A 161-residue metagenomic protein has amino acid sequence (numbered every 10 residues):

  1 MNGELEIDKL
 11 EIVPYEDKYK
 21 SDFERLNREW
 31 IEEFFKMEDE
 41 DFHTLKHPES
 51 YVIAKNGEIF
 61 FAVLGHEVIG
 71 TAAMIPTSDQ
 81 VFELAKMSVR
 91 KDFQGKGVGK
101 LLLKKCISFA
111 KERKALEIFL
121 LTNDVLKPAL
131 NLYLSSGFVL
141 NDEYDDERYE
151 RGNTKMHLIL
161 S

Functional and structural regions predicted by a protein language model:
K9, Y15, L116-L130, L134-S136 (+1 more regions): C-terminal "cap" of GNAT-fold acetyltransferases
L10, P14-A85, R90-D92, L103-K105 (+3 more regions): Acetyl-CoA-dependent GNAT
E32, E38-D41, G97-V98, Y133-G137: A short linear-motif detector with a strong N-terminal bias
N56, G99, N153-T154: Membrane-interacting alpha-helical segments
E67, F82, M87-K104, R113 (+3 more regions): Conserved glycine-rich acetyl-CoA-binding loop
